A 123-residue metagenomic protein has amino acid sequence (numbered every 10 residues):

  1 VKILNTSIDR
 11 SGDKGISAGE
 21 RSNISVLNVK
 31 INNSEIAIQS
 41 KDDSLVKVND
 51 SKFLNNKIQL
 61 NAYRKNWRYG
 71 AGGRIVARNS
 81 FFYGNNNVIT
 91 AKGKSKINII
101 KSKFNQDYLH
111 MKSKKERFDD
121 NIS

Functional and structural regions predicted by a protein language model:
V1-S123: Extracellular beta-rich repeat passengers
